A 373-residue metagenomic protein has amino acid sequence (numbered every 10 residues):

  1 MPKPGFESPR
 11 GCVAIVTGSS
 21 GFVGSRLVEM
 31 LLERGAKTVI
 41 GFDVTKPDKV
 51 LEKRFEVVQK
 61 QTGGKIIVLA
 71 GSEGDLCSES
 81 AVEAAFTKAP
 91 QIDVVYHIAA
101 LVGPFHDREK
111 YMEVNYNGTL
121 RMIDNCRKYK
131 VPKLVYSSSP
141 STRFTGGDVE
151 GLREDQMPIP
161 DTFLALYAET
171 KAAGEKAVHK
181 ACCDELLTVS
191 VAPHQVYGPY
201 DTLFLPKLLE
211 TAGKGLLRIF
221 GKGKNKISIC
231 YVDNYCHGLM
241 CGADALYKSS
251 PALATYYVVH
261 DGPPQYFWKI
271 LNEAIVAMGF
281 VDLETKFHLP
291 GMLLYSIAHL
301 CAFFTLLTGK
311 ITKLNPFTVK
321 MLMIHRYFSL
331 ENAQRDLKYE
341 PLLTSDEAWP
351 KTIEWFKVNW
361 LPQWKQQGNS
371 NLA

Functional and structural regions predicted by a protein language model:
M1-V94: N-terminal Rossmann/SDR dinucleotide-binding element
P2-E7, V13, F328-D336, E340 (+1 more regions): Amphipathic terminal alpha-helices
T62-N117, R121, N125-K128, T142-G146: NAD(P)H-binding glycine-rich loop region in Rossmannoid oxidoreductase-like domains and their noncatalytic homologs
H97, R121-Y167: Conserved Rossmann-fold NAD(P)-dependent oxidoreductase catalytic core, especially the SDR/UDP-sugar
E113, D148-V196, L217-F220, N225: Catalytic helix-loop patch of NAD(P)-dependent Rossmann-fold dehydrogenases
E169, A173-G174, D201-K207, G221-A245 (+1 more regions): Substrate-positioning beta->alpha
V232, L239, H299-E340: Conserved C-terminal active-site "lid" loop/helix of NAD(P)H-dependent oxidoreductases that clamps the redox cofactor
A245-K313, P350-K351, Q363-A373: Mid/C-terminal beta-alpha module of Rossmann-like enzyme folds, strongest in SDR-family dehydrogenases/epimerases
